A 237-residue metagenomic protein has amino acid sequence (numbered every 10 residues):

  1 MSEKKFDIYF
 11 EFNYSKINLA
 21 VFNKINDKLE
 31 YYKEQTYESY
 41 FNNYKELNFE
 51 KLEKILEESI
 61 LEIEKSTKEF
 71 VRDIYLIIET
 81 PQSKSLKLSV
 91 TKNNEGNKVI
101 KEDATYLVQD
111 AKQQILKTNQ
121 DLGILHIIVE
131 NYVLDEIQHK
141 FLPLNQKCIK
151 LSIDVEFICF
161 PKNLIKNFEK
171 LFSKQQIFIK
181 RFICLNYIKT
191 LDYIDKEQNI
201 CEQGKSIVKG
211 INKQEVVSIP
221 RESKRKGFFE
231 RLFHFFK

Functional and structural regions predicted by a protein language model:
M1-Y14, K24-E30, Q35-F70, I78-K237: Nucleotide/phosphate-binding catalytic cleft detector across ATP-hydrolyzing and phosphate-transferring enzymes
K16-L19: Short N-terminal binding/cap micro-motifs at the start of the first secondary-structure element
